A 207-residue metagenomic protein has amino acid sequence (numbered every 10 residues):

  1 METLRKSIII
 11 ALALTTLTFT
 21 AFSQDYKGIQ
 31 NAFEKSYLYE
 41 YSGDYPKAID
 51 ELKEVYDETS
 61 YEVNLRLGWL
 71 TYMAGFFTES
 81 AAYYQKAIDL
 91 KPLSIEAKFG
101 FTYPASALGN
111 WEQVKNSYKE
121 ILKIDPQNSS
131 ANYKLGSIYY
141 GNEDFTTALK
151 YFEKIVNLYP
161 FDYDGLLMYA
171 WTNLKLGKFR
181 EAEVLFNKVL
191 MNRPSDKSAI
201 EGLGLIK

Functional and structural regions predicted by a protein language model:
I10-T18: Bacterial N-terminal signal peptides
Y26-G28, K175-K207: Terminal, low-structured helical/coil segments at or just beyond the last alpha-helical repeat
G28-D57, E62, R66-M73, Y103-S106: Alpha-helical segment of the N-proximal tetratricopeptide repeat
I29, Y61-V63, I95-E96, S129-S130 (+3 more regions): Helix-start (N-cap) detector for alpha-helical repeat units in TPR-like alpha-solenoids, especially tetratricopeptide
Y41-D50, A74-K86, A107-E120, G141-K154 (+1 more regions): Structural signature of tandem alpha-helical TPR/SEL1-like repeats, specifically the intra-repeat loop/turn
Y56-E58, L90, I124, L158-Y159 (+1 more regions): Structural marker of alpha-solenoid helical repeat scaffolds
Y61-E112: Mid-chain, structured segments of secreted extracytoplasmic proteins
